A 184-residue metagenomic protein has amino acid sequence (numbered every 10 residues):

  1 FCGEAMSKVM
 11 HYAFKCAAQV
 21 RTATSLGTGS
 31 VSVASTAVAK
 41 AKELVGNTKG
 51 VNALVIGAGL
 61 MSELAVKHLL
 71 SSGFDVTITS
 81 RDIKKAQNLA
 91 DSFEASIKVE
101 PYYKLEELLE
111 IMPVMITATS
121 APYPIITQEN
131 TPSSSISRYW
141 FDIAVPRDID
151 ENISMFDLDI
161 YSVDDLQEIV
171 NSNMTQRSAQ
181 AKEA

Functional and structural regions predicted by a protein language model:
F1-T48: Glycine/serine-rich phosphate-binding loop and adjoining beta1-alpha1 elements at the start of nucleotide-handling
E4, K8, T28, S32 (+4 more regions): Conserved active-site and cofactor/substrate-binding residues in soluble primary-metabolism enzymes
K42-I111: Glycine-rich phosphate/diphosphate-binding loop of Rossmann-like nucleotide-binding domains
A58, R81, A118-S120, I143-A144 (+1 more regions): Fold-independent oxyanion-binding glycine-rich loops and adjacent beta-strand/coil segments at enzyme active sites
V66-K67, A90-D91, T127-N130, E151-S154: Short amphipathic alpha-helical segments
S96, E100-Q128, S137-F141, V145-P146: Rossmann-like NAD(P)-binding element
P132-Y139, I143-A184: Adenosine-phosphate binding glycine-rich loop
